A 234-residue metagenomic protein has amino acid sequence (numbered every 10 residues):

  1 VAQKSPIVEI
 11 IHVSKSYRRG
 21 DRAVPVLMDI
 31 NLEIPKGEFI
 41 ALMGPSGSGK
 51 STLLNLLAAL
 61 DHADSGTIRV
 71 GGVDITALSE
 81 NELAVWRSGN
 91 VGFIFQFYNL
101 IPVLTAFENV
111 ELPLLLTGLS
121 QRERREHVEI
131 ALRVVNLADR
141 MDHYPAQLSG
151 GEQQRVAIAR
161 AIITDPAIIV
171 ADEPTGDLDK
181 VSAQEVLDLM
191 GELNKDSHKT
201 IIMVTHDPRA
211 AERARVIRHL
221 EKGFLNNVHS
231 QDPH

Functional and structural regions predicted by a protein language model:
V1-S16, N226-H234: ABC-family P-loop ATPase nucleotide-binding domain
S5-L220: ABC family nucleotide-binding domain
I217-H229: H-loop (His-switch) and adjacent beta-strand-loop-beta switch element of ABC-type ATPase nucleotide-binding domains
